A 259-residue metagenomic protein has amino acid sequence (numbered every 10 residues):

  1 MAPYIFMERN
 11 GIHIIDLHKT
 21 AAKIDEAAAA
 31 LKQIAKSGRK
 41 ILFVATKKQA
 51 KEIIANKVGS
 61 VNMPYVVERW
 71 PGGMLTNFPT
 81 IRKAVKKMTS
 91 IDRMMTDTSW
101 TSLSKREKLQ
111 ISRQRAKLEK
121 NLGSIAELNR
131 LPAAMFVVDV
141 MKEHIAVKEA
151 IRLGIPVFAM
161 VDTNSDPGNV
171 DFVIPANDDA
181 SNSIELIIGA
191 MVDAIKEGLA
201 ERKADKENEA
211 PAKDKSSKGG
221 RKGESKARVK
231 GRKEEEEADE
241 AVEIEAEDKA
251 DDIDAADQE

Functional and structural regions predicted by a protein language model:
M1-E207: Ribosome large-subunit tunnel/peptidyl-transferase-proximal elements
E197-E259: Intrinsically disordered, compositionally biased charged tails
